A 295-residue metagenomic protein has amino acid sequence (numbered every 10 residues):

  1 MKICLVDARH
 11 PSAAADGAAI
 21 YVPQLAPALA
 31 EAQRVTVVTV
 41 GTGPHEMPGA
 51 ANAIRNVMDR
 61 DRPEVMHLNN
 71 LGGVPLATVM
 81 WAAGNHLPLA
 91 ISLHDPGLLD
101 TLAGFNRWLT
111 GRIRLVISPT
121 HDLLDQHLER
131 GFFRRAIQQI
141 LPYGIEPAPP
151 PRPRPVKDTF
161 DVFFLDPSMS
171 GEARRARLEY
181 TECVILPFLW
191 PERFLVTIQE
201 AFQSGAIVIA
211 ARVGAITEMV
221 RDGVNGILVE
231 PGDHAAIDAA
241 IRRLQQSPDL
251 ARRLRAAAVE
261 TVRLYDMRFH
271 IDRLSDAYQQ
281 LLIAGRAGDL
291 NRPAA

Functional and structural regions predicted by a protein language model:
M1-G41: N-terminal subdomain of nucleotide-sugar transferases
K2-I3, V65, M80-A103, L115-I117 (+1 more regions): Active-site proximal beta-strand in glycosyltransferases
N106-I137, I145-P147: A short, active-site helix/loop in glycosyltransferases that binds the activated sugar's phosphate group
L128-E129, P142-D158: Acidic anion/phosphate-binding donor-loop and adjacent secondary structure in glycosyltransferase catalytic cores
R175, R193, I198-Q203, T217-E218 (+1 more regions): Short alpha-helical segment that forms part of, or immediately flanks, the ligand-binding pocket in carbohydrate-active
I207-A210: Short hydrophobic beta-strand element within catalytic cores of glycosyltransferases and related nucleotide-activated
D222-G223, I227-H234, R243-P248: Conserved acidic donor-binding segment of nucleotide-sugar-dependent glycosyltransferases
A236, R243, L250-L264, D276: A short, well-ordered alpha-helix in the C-terminal region of glycosyltransferases
